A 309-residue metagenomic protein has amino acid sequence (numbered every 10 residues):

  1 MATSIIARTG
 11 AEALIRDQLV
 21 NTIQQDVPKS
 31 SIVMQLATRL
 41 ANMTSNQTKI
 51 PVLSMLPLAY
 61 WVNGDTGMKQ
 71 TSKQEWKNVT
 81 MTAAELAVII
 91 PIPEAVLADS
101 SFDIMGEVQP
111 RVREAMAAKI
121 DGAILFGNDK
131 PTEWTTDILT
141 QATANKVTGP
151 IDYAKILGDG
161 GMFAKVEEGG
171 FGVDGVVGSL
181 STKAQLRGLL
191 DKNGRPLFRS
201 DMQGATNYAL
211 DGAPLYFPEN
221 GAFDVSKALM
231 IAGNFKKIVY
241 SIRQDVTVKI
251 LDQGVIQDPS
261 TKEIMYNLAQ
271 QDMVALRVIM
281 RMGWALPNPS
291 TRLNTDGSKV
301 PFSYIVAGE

Functional and structural regions predicted by a protein language model:
A2-I32, A37-L40, Y266-E309: Protruding loop/beta-arch "assembly-hinge" segments enriched in small, turn-prone residues
A2-V88, D152: Assembly/oligomerization interface modules of large self-assembling protein complexes
Q18, S45, D103, E107-R111 (+3 more regions): Generic recognition of stable, solvent-exposed alpha-helical segments in well-folded globular domains
T44, Q141, N145-V274, M280 (+1 more regions): Extended oligomerization regions of viral-like shell subunits
S54-A59, A87, V96, A118 (+4 more regions): Short loop/turn segments at secondary-structure transitions that flank enzyme active sites
Q70, K77-T80, E85-E168, S298-K299 (+1 more regions): Alpha-helical scaffold segments that mediate packing/assembly in large oligomeric complexes
S100, Q185-G188, L286: Extracytoplasmic/secreted cell-surface and envelope-processing proteins
